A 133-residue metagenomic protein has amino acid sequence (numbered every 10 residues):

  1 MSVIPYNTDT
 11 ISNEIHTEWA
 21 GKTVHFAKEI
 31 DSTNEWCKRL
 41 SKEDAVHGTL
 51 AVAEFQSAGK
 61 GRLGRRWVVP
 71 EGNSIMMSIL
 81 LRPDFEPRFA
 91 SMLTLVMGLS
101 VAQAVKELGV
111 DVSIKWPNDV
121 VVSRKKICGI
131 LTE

Functional and structural regions predicted by a protein language model:
M1-Q103, E107, C128: N-terminal lobe of the biotin/lipoate ligase/transferase fold
M97-E133: Acidic (Asp/Glu) carboxylate-rich active-site/surface patches
